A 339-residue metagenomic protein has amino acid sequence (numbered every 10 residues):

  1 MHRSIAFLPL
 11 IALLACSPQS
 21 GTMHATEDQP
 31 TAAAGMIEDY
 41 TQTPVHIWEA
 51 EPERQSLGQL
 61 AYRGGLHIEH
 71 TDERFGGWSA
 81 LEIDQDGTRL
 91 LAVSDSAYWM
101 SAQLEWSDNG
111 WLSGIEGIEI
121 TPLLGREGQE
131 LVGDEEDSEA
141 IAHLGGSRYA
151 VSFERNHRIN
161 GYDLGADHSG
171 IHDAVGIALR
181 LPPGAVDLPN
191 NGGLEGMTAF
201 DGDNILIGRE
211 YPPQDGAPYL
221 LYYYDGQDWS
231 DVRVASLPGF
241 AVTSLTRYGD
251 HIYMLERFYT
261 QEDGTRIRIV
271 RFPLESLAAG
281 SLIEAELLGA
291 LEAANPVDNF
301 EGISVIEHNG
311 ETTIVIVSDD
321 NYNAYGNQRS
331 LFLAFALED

Functional and structural regions predicted by a protein language model:
M1-S4: Positively charged n-region of N-terminal signal peptides that target proteins for export
A6-A15: Bacterial N-terminal signal peptides
C16-D339: Sequence/structural signature of beta-propeller domains
